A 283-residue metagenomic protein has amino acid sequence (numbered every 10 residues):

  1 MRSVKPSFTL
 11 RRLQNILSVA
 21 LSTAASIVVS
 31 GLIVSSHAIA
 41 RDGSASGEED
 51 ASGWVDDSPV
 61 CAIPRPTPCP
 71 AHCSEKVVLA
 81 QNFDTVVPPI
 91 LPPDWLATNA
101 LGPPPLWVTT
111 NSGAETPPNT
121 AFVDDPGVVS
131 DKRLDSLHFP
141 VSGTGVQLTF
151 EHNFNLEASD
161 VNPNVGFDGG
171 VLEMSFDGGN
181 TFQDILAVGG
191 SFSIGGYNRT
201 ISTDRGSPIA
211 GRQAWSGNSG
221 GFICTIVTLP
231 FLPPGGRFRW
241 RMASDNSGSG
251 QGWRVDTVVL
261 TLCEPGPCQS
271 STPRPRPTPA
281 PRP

Functional and structural regions predicted by a protein language model:
M1-I16: N-terminal secretory signal peptides that target proteins for export/translocation
S18-V34: Bacterial N-terminal signal peptides
W54-D57, C69, C73-K132, V165 (+1 more regions): Extracellular glycan-recognition surfaces and repeat-rich motifs
I63-A71, C268-R282: Ser/Thr-rich, Proline-interspersed low-complexity disordered segments
F83, S136, V141-A158, G170 (+1 more regions): Extracellular beta-strand-rich recognition modules
S130, D160-V165, S244-L262: Extracellular carbohydrate recognition
F150, A210-G248: Extracellular beta-strand ligand-recognition surfaces/modules
